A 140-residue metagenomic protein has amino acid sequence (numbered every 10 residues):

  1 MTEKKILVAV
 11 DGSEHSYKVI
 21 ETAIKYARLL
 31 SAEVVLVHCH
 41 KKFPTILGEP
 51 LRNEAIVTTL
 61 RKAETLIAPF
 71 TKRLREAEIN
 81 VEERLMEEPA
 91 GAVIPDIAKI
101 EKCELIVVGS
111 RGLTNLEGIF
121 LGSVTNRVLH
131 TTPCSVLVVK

Functional and structural regions predicted by a protein language model:
M1, K72-I106: Structural beta-alpha unit
T2-P50, R73, A77: Small/aliphatic-rich secondary-structure junction motif
K25, D96-K140: Gly/Ser-rich helix-loop-strand patches that form or flank binding pockets for ribonucleotide-derived cofactors
S31-E33, I79, C103, C134: Short glycine/serine/threonine/alanine-rich loop segments
V35, E82, L137: Conserved beta-strand positions in the Rossmann-like core of class I SAM-dependent methyltransferases
P44, G91-V93, N115: Generic structural signal for helix capping and beta-alpha/helix-loop junctions
N53-T65: A short acidic, glycine-rich active-site loop that binds or catalyzes chemistry on phosphate/adenosine moieties
